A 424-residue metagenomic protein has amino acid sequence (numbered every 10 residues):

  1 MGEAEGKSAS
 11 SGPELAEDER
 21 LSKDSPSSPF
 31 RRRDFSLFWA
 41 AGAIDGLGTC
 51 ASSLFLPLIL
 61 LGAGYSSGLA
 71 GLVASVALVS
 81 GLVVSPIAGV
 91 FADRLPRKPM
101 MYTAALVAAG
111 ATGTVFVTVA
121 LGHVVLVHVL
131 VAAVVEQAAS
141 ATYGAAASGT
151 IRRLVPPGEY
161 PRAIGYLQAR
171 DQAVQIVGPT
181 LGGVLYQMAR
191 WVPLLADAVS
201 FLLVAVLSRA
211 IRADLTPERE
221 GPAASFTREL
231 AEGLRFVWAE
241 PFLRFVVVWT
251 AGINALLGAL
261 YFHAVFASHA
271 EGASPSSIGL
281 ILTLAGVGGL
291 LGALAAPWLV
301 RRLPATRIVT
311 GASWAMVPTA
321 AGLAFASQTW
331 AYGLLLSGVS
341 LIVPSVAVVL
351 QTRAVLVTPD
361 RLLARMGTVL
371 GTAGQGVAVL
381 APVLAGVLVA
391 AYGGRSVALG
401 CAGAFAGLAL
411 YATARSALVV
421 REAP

Functional and structural regions predicted by a protein language model:
M1-S28, R415-P424: Intrinsic disorder in cytosolic terminal tails and internal cytosolic loops of multi-pass membrane transporters
E3-G6, V83-I87, D93-R94, K98-V107 (+5 more regions): C-terminal transmembrane bundle of multi-pass solute transporters/carriers
L15-S36, S208, A213-V248: Juxtamembrane intracellular "pre-TM" segments in multi-pass secondary transporters
S36-S53, A77-V90, P96-A111, H128-V184 (+6 more regions): Substrate-agnostic recognition of the 12-TM MFS/MFS-like secondary transporter fold
A43, A51-F55, Q187-L195, E229-A295 (+1 more regions): A single, central transmembrane helix in multi-pass transporters
L54-A63, V117-L121, V177-A196, H269-A270 (+1 more regions): Transmembrane alpha-helix termini and helix-breaking/packing motifs in multi-pass membrane transporters
S66-A74, V129, S274-L282: Juxtamembrane helix-start elements in MFS-like secondary transporters
G149-R153, L194-A224, T413-P424: Helix-loop junctions on the cytosolic side of multi-pass membrane transporters, especially the intracellular loop
